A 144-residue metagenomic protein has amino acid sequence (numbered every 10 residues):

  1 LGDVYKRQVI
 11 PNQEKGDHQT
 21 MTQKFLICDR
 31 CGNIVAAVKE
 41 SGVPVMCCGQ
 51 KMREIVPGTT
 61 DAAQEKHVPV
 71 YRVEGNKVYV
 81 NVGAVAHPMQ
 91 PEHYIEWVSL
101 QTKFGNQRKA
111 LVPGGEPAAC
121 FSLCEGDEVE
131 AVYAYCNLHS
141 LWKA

Functional and structural regions predicted by a protein language model:
L1-Y5: Short, small-residue-biased leader/transition segments that mark boundaries at the very start of proteins
F25, P44, Y133: Residues immediately within or flanking Cys/His clusters that coordinate Zn2+ in small zinc-binding modules
C28-C31, C47: Short cysteine-rich clusters marking metal-coordination/redox-active sites
V35, K51-M52, S140: Cys/His-rich microdomains that often coordinate metals
S41-M52: Cysteine-rich micro-motifs
N81-V82, A118-E125: Exposed aromatic-hydrophobic patches
V82-Q90: Short amphipathic, basic-aromatic surface patches that mediate peripheral association with negatively charged
N137-A144: Short acidic/polar inter-strand loop motif in beta-rich domains
